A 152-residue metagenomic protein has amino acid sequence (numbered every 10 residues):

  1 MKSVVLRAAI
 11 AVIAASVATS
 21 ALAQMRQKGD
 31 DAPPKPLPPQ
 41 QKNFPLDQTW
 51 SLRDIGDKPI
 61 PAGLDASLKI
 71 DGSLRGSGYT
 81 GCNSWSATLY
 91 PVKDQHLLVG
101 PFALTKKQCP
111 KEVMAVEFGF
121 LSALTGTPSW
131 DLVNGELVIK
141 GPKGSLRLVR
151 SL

Functional and structural regions predicted by a protein language model:
K2-I10, T19-L152: Lipid interaction determinants
